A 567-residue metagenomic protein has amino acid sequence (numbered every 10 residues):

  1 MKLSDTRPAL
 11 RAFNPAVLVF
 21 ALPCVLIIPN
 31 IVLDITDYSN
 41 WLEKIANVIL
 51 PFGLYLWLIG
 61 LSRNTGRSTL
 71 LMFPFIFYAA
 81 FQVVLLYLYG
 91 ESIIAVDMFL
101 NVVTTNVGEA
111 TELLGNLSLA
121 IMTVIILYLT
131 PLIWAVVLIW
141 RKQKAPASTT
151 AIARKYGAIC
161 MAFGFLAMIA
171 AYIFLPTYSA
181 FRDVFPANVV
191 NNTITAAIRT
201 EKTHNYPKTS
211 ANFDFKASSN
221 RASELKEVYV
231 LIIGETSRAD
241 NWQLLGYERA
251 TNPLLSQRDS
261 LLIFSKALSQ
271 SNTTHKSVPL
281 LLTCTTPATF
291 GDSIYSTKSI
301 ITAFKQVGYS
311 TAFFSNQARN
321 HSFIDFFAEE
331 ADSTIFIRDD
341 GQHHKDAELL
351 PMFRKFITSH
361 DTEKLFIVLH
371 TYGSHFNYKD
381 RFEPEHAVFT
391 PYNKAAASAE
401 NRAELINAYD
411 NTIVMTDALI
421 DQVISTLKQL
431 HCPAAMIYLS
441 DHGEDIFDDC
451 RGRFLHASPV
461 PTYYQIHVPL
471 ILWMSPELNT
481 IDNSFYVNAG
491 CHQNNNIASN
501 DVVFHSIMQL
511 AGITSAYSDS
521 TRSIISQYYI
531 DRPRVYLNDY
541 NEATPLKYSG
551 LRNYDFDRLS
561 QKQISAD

Functional and structural regions predicted by a protein language model:
M1-F185: Transmembrane and membrane-interface helices of multi-pass, inner-membrane envelope-modifying transferases
K2, P8-A21, L61-S68, G157 (+5 more regions): Membrane-interface soluble catalytic domains
Y55-W57, P351-R354, N393-M436, L472 (+1 more regions): A long, amphipathic alpha-helix that forms part of the scaffold/cap immediately adjacent to metal-dependent active
V83, Y87, A288, V307 (+5 more regions): Phosphate/oxyanion-binding loops and surfaces in catalytic or ligand/nucleic-acid-binding neighborhoods
A162-L231, T236-A396, S499-N500, H505-I530: Active-site-proximal alpha/beta segments of enzymes that process anionic O-linked groups
V230-L231, T412-L455, F504-M508: Metal-dependent active-site segment of extracytoplasmic phospho-/sulfohydrolases and closely related
R249-A250, C432-P433, L439-S484, S520: Histidine-centered active-site microenvironments of extracellular/periplasmic hydrolases and transferases
L280, A396-L405, D482-A489: Short glycine/proline-rich turn/loop motifs
